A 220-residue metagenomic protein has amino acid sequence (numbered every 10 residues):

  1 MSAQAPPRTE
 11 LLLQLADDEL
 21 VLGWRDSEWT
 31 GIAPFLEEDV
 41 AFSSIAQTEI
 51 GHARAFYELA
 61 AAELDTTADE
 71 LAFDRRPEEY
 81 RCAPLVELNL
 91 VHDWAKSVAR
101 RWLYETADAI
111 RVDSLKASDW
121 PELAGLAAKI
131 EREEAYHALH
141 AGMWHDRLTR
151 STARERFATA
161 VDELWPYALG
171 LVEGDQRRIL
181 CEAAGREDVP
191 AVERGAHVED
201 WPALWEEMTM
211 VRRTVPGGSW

Functional and structural regions predicted by a protein language model:
M1-L13, D74-R101, L148-T152, L164-D175: Acidic/His metal-coordination segments adjacent to aromatic residues that form catalytic metal sites in metalloenzymes
L12-L15, F42, V98, A127 (+1 more regions): Hydrophobic packing residues in well-ordered alpha-helices of helical domains and bundles
D18-D26, H52, F56, Y104-R111 (+1 more regions): Amphipathic, well-ordered alpha-helical segments in soluble domains
L22-S44, D108-L123: Helix-loop segments that flank and shape redox-cofactor active sites
A46-P77, A141-L148: Conserved alpha-helical segments that form or flank metal/cofactor-binding pockets of metalloenzymes
A83-L139: Internal, conserved structured core segments that host functional sites
P121-D175: A contiguous pocket-lining binding segment that forms or flanks enzyme active sites
A153-W220: Extended, helix-rich structural scaffolds rather than catalytic motifs
